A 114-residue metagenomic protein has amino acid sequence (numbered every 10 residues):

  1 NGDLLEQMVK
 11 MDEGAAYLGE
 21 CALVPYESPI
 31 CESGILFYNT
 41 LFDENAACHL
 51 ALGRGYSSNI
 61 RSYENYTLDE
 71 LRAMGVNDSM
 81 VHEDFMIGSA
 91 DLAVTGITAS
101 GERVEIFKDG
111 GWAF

Functional and structural regions predicted by a protein language model:
N1-F114: Metal/cofactor-centered catalytic core regions of large enzymes
